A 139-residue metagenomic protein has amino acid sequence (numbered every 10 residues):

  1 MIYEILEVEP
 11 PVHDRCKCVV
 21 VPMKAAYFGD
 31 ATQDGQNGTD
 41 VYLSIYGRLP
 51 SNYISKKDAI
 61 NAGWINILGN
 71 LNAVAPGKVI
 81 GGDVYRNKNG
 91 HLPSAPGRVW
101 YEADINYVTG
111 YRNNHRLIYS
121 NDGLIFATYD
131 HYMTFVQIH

Functional and structural regions predicted by a protein language model:
M1, W100-H115: C-terminal, surface-exposed recognition/capping segments
M1-D34, V41, N113, A127 (+1 more regions): Activation/maturation switch segments at domain boundaries
E9-V12, P93-G97, T109-R112, I118-Y119: Extracellular/periplasmic catalytic domains that process cell-envelope and extracellular macromolecules
N37-Y107: Compact soluble domain cores
N113-H139: A short, surface-exposed interaction/processing loop segment used at functional sites
